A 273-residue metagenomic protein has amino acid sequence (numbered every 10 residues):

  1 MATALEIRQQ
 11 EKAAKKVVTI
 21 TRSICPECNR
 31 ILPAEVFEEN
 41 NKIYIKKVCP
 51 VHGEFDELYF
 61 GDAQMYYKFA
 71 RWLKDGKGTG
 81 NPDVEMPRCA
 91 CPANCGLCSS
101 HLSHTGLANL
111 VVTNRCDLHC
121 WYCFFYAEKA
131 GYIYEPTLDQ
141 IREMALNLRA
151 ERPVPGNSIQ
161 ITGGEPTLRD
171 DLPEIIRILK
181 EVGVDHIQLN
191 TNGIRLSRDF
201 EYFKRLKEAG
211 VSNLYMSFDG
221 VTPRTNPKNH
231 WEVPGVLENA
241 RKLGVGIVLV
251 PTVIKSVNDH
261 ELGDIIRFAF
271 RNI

Functional and structural regions predicted by a protein language model:
A2-A13, E27-E35, H101-T105: Short Cys/His-rich Zn2+-coordinating modules
E11-K12, T21, P33, P50 (+1 more regions): Acidic, low-complexity/disordered tracts enriched in E/D and polar residues
K12-I20, E38-K42, T113: Short, flexible, mixed-charge glycine/proline-rich loop motifs that serve as phosphate/nucleic-acid-contacting
N41-D62, R71-T191, R195-E201: Conserved alpha-helical substructure of the radical SAM core
M65: Histidine-rich, glycine-flanked metal-binding segment
I141-Q160, R169-N272: Radical SAM/AdoMet-radical enzyme domain recognition
